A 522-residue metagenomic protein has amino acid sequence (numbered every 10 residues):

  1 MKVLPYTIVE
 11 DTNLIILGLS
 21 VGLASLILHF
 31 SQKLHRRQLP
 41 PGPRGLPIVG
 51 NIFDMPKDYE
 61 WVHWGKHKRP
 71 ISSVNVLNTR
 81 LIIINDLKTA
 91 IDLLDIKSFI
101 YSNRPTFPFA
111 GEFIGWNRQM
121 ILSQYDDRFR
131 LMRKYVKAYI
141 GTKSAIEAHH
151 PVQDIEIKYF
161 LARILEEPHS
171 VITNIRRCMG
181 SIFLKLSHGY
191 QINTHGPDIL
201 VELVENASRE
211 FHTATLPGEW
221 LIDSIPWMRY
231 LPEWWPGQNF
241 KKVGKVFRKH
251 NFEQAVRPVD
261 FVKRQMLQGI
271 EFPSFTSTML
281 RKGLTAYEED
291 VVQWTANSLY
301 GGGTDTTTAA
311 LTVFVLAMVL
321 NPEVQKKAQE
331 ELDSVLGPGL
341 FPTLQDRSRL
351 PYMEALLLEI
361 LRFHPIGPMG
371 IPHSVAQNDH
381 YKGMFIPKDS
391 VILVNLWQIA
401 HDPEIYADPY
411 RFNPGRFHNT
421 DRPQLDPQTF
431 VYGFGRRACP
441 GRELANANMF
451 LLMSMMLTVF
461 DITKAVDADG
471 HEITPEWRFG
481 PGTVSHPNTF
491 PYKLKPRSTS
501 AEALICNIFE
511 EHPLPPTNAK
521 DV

Functional and structural regions predicted by a protein language model:
K2-N117, D127, L131, D154-Y159 (+4 more regions): N-terminal membrane-proximal hinge/A-helix region immediately C-terminal to the signal-anchor transmembrane segment
R36-P41, D54-K57, G141-H149, H169-S170 (+4 more regions): Conserved, non-catalytic sequence blocks in retroelement Pol enzymes and Pol-derived host proteins
L39, I83-L93, I100-S102, Q191-L200 (+2 more regions): Classical protein tyrosine phosphatase
I52-R69, E253, L340-G383, P403: Conserved cytochrome P450 K-helix E-x-x-R motif and the immediately C-terminal K′/meander segment
P105-G111, E147-L311, K327, V522: Cytochrome P450 heme-thiolate monooxygenase catalytic core
N193, P322-Q325, L425, L444-P487 (+1 more regions): Cytochrome P450 heme-binding "Cys pocket" and the immediately downstream C-terminal segment
V394-D421, F509-E510: Conserved cytochrome P450 K-helix/beta-meander segment immediately N-terminal to the heme-binding cysteine loop
N419, I508-V522: Short, cationic low-complexity segments
